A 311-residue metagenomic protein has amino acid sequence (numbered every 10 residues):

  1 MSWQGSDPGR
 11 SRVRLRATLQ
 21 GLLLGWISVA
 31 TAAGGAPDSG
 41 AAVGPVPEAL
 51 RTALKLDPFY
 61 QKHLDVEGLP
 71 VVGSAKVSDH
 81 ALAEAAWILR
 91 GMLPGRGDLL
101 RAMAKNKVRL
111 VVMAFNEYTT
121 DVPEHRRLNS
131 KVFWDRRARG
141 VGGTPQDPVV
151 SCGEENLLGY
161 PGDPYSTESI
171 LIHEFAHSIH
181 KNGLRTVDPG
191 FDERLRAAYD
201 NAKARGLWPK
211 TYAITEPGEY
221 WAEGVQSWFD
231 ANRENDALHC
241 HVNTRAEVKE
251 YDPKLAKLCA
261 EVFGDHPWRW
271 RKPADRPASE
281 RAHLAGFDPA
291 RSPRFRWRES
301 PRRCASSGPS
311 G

Functional and structural regions predicted by a protein language model:
M1-L15: N-terminal secretory signal peptides that target proteins for export/translocation
P8, L24, H177: Alpha-helical and His/Cys-centered functional microenvironments
T18-A30: Bacterial N-terminal signal peptides
A32-N129, D265-G311: N-terminal low-structure segments adjacent to metalloprotease catalytic domains across cellular compartments
P47, K55, V72, L128-E155 (+3 more regions): Metalloprotease/metallohydrolase-associated module, dominated by Zn2+-dependent proteases
F59, G68-L69, V77-D200, L238-H241: Acidic/His-rich structured neighborhood in mature extracellular/periplasmic domains
